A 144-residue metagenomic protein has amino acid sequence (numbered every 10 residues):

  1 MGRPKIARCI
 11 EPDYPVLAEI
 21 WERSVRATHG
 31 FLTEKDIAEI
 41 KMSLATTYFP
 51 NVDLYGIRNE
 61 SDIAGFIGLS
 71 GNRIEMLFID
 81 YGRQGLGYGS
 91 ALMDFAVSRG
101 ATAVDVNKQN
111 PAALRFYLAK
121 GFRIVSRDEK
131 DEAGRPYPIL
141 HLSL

Functional and structural regions predicted by a protein language model:
K5-E19: A short beta-loop-alpha structural element at the N-terminal edge of CoA-dependent acyl/N-acetyltransferase catalytic
E19-A45: Conserved GNAT-fold acetyl-CoA-binding loop/helix
A45-G56, R73: A short helix-loop-beta-strand connector motif used in the catalytic cores of GNAT acetyltransferases and, in some
D53-G65: Conserved beta-hairpin
R73-Q84, N107: A short, internal acetyl-CoA/4′-phosphopantetheine-binding micro-motif in the GNAT/acyltransferase core
G85-S98, R115, A119: Conserved acetyl-CoA-binding loop-helix of GNAT-fold acetyltransferases
S98-Q109: Conserved GNAT acetyl-CoA-binding A-motif
L118-D128: Conserved acetyl-CoA-binding loop of GNAT-fold acetyltransferases
